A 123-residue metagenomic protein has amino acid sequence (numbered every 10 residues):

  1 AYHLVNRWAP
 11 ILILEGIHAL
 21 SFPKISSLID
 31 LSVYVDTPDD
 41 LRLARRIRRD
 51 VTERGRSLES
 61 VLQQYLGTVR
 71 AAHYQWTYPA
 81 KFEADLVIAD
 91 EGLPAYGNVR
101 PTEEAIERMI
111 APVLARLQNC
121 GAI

Functional and structural regions predicted by a protein language model:
A1-I11, S57-G67: ATP-dependent small-molecule kinase phosphotransfer cores that center on conserved nucleotide phosphate-binding segments
Y2-T52: ATP-dependent NMP and nucleoside kinases share a basic, alpha-helical "lid"
R7, R48-V51, R70-I123: NTP-dependent small-molecule kinase module
L14-G16, T68-A72: Short amphipathic alpha-helical surface micro-motifs
I25-S26, G67, A95: Residue-level detector of alpha-helical segments with a strong bias toward transmembrane helices and their helix-loop
T37-D40, R56-S60, P112-G121: Glycine-rich loops and low-complexity Gly/Arg-rich segments that provide flexible linkers or classic glycine-based
L41, S60, Q64-T68, Q75 (+1 more regions): A non-catalytic, amphipathic alpha-helix used as a structural packing/dimerization or gating element in enzyme scaffolds
